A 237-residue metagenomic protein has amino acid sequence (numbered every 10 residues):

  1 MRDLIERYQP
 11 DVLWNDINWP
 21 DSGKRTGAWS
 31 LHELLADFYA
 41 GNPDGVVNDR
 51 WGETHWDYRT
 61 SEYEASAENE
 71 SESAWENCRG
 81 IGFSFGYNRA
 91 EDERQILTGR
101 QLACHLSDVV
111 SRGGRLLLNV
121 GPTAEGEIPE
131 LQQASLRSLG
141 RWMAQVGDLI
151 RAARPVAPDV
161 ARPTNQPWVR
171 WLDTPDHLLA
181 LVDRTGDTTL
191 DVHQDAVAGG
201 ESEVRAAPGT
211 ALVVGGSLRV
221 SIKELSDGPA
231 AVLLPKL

Functional and structural regions predicted by a protein language model:
M1-L237: Mature catalytic domains of secreted/periplasmic carbohydrate-active enzymes
